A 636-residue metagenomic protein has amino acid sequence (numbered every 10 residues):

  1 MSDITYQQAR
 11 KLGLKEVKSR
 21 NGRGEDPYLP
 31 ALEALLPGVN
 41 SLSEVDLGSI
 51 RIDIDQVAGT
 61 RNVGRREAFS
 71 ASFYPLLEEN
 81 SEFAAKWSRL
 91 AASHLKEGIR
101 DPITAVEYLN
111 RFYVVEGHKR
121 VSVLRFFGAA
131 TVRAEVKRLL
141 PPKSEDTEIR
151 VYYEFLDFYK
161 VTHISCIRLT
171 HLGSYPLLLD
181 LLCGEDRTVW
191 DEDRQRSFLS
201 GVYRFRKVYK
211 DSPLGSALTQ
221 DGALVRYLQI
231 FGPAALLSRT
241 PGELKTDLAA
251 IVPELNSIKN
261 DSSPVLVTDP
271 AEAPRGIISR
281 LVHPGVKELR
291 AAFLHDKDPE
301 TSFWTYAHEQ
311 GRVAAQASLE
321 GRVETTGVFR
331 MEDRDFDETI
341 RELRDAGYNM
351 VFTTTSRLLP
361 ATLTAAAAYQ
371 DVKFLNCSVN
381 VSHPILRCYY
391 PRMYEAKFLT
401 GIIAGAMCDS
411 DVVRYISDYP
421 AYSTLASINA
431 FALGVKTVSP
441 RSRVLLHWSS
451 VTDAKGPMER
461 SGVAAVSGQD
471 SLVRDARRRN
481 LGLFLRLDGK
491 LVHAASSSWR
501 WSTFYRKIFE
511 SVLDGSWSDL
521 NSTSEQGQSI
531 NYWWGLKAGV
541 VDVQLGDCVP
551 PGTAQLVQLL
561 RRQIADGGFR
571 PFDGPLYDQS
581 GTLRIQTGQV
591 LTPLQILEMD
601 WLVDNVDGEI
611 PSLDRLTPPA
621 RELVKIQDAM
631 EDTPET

Functional and structural regions predicted by a protein language model:
M1-K119, F126, H171-C183, K210-A273: Short, charged/polar connector segments at secondary-structure boundaries
T104, Y108-L109, V115-L178: Glycine- and acidic-residue-rich phosphate-binding/metal-coordinating active-site segment common to enzymes that handle
R290-Q310, A315, T326-D333, S423-L425: Extracytoplasmic "Venus flytrap"
R312, L399-S442, Q526-C548: An alpha-beta-alpha
Y348-S356, L375-C377, V463-L472, L491 (+2 more regions): Periplasmic-binding protein-like
A367-Y390: Flexible loop/hinge segments that line or gate small-molecule binding clefts
Y389-D411, S498-D519: Hydrophobic alpha-helical segments within soluble ligand-binding/sensing domains
G515-E635: Segments of small-molecule ligand-sensing domains
